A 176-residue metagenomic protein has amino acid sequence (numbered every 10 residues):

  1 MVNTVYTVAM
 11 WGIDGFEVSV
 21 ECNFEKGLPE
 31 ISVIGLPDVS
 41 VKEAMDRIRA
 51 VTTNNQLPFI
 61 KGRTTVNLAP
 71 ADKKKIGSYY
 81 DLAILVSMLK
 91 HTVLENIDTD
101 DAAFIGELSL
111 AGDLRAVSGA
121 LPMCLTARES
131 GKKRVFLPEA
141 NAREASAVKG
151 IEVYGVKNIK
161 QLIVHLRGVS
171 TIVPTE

Functional and structural regions predicted by a protein language model:
M1-E176: Peripheral, non-AAA+ core regions of ATP-driven protein-machinery
